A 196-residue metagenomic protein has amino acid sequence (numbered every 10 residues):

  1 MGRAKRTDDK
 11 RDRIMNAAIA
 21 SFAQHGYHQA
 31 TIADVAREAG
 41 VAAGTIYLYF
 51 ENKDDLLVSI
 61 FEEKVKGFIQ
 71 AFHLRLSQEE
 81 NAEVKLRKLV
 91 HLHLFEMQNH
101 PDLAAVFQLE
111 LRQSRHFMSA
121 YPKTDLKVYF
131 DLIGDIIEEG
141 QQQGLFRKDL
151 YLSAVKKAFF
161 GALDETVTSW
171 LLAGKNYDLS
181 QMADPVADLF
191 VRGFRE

Functional and structural regions predicted by a protein language model:
M1, H91-F95, D131, D135-Q143 (+3 more regions): C-terminal peripheral helix-coil segments that are non-catalytic and often amphipathic
M1-H25, A30-E38, D55: Basic, helix-initiating cap at the start of DNA-binding domains
K10, K53, K64-F68, L89 (+7 more regions): Hydrophobic/aromatic residues within well-ordered alpha-helical segments
A18, G40-F50: Short hydrophobic/aromatic patch on the recognition helix
A23-Y27, Y47-S59, E63: HTH DNA-binding helix-turn interface
S59, L74-D102, L152-F159: Hydrophobic alpha-helical connector segments
K66-H73, F117-Q143, S153-K157, G161 (+1 more regions): Amphipathic alpha-helical packing segments from all-alpha helical-bundle domains
M97-F117, S169-L172: Amphipathic alpha-helical segments used for helix-helix packing
